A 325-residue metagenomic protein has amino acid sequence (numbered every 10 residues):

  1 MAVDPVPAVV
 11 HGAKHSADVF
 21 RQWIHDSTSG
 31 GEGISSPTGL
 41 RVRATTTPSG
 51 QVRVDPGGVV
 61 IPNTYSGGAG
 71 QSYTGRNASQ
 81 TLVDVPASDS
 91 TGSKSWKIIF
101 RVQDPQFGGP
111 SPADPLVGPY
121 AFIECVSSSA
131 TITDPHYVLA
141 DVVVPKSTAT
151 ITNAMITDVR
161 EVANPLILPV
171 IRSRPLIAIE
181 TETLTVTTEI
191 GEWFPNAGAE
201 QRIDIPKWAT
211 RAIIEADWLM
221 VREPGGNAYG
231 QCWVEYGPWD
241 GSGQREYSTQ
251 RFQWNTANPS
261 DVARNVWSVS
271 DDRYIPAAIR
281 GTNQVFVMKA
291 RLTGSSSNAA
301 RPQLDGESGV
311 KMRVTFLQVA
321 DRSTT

Functional and structural regions predicted by a protein language model:
M1-N63: N-terminal "first-domain core" detector
V6-H11, G58-T185: Beta-strand-rich solenoidal segments
L82-V85, A197-Q201, V269-Y274: Short structured motifs
S93-S95, A209, G281-V287: Extracellular Ig-like/FN3 beta-sandwich strand-entry sites
K97-R101, D141, I213-D217, V287-K289: Residues within well-ordered beta-strands of beta-sheet-rich folds
V143, R202-D204, Y274-P276: Generic structural detector for well-ordered beta-strands
R160-Y229, R313-T325: Terminal (often C-terminal
D217-T325: Terminal beta-strand-rich extracellular "head" domains that mediate receptor/glycan or other ligand binding
